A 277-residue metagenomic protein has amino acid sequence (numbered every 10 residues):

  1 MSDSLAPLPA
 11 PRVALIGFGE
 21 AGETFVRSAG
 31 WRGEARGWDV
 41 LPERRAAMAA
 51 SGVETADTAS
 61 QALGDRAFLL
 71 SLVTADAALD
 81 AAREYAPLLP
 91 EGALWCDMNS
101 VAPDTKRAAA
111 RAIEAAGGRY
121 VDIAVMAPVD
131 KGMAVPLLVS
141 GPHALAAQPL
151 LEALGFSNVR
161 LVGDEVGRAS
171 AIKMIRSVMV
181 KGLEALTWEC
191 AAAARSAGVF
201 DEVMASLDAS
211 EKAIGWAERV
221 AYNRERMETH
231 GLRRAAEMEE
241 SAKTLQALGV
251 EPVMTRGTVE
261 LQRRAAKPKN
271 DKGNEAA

Functional and structural regions predicted by a protein language model:
M1-G64, G92: NAD(P)+-binding Rossmann beta1-loop-alpha1 motif at the extreme N-terminus of oxidoreductases
I16, W38, S71-L72, I123: The conserved SAM/SAH-binding core of class I Rossmann-like methyltransferase domains, concentrating on the hydrophobic
A29-G30, M48, I113-E114, L151 (+2 more regions): A generic structural signal for well-ordered alpha-helical segments
E34, E54, L94, R119 (+1 more regions): Conserved beta-strand segments of alpha/beta enzyme cores
A59-R119: Rossmann-fold NAD(P) dinucleotide-binding segment
A78, V101-K181: Rossmann-fold dinucleotide-binding core
I172-T255, L261-D271: Helical "substrate-binding/catalytic lid" subdomain of Rossmann-like NAD(P)-dependent dehydrogenases/reductases
